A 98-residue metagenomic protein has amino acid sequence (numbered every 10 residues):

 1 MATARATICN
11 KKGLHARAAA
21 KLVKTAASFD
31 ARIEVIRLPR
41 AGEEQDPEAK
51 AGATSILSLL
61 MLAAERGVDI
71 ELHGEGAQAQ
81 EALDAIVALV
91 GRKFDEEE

Functional and structural regions predicted by a protein language model:
M1-C9: Short amphipathic
A2, A31, V68: Residue-level signal for beta-strand positions within conserved beta-sheet cores that form or flank
I8, E48, E71, E75: Generic anion/oxyanion-binding catalytic loop in active/binding sites
C9-E65: Compact, glycine-rich, soluble single-domain proteins
M61, E65-E98: C-terminal structural segments of small proteins and small subunits
